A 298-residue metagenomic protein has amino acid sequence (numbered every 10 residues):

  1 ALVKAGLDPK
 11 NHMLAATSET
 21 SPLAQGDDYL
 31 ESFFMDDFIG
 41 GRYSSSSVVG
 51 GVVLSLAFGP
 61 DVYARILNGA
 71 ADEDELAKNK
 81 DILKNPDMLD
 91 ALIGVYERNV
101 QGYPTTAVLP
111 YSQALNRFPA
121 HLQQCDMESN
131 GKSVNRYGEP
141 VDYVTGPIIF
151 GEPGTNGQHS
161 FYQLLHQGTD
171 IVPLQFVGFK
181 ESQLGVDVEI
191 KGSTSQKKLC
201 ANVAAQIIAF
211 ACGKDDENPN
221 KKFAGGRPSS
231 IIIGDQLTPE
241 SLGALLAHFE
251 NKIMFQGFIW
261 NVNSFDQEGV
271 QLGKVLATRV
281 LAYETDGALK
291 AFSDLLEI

Functional and structural regions predicted by a protein language model:
V3-V186, G225, L272-L276, L281-I298: Active-site phosphate/pyrophosphate-binding segments
I39-G41, N218-P219, L245: A short, ordered amphipathic alpha-helix with a cationic face
E75, N135, D170, S195 (+3 more regions): A generic secondary-structure boundary signal that marks alpha-helix termini
Y162, Q196-L199, L246: Long, Lys/Arg- and hydrophobic-enriched amphipathic alpha-helices
V186-K221: Acidic, Ser/Thr-rich peripheral helices and adjacent loops at domain boundaries
K221, Q236-L289: C-terminal structured subdomain/cap of oxidoreductase catalytic cores
